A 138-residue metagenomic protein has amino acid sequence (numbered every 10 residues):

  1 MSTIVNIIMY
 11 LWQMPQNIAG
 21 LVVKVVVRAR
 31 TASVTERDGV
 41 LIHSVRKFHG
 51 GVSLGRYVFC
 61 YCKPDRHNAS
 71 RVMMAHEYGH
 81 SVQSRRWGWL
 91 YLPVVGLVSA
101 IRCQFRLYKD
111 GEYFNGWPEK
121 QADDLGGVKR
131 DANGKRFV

Functional and structural regions predicted by a protein language model:
M1-H49, S53, C60-C62, Y91-V138: Metalloprotease/metallohydrolase-associated module, dominated by Zn2+-dependent proteases
G50, V58-M74: Short pre-active-site segment immediately N-terminal to the catalytic Zn-binding motif
G55, A75, G79: Single, functionally critical "micro-switch" positions that shape active/binding sites and transmembrane helices
Y78-V94: Catalytic Zn2+-binding segment of zinc metalloproteases
